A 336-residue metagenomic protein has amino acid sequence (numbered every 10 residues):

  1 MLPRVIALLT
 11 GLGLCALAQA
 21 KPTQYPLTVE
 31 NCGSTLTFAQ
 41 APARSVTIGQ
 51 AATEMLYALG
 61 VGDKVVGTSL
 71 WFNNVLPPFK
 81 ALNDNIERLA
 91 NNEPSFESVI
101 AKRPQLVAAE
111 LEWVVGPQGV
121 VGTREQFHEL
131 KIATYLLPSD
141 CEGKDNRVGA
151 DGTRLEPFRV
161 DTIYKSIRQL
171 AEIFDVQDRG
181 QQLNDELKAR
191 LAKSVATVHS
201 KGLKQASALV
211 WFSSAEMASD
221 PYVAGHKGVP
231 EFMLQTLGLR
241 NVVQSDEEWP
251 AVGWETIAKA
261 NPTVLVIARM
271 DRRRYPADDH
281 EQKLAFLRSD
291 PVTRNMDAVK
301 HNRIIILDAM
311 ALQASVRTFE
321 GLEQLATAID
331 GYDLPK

Functional and structural regions predicted by a protein language model:
V5, L9, A18-E54, E156 (+2 more regions): Bacterial Sec-exported substrate-binding components of ABC uptake systems
V29-G33, E87-E97, D140, D246-W254: Short helix-initiation/N-cap motifs at beta->coil->alpha
P42-A43, N85-I86, E110-V114, G149-P157 (+3 more regions): Second-shell loop/turn segments in exported
R44-P117, L239, R273: A short, structured surface patch at a secondary-structure boundary
N73-N74, N85, D220-W249: Alpha-helical, coiled-coil/dimerization segments enriched in small aliphatic residues
F96-R103, V121, V252-N261: Short helices/loops that flank or line small-molecule/ion binding pockets
V114-G122, I132-Q169, K201-V229: Extracytoplasmic ligand-binding site segments that recognize negatively charged/polar headgroups
P157-S166, I267-K336: Structured C-terminal subdomain patch of bacterial secreted/periplasmic proteins
